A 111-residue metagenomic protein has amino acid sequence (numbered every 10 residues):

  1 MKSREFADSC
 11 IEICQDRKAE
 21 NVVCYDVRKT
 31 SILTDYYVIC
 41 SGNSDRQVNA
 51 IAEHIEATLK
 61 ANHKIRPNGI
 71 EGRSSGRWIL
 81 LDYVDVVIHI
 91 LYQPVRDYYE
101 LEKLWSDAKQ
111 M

Functional and structural regions predicted by a protein language model:
M1-I32, D45-I79, Q93-V95, L101 (+1 more regions): Polybasic/polar functional segments that serve as interface/processing modules
L33-Y37: Short, solvent-exposed beta-strand edge segments and adjacent coil->beta transition regions
I39-S41: Short hydrophobic/aromatic beta-strand micro-patches that form the beta-sheet surface supporting nucleotide- or nucleic
L81-Y83: Active-site beta-strand termini and strand-to-loop segments that position acidic
